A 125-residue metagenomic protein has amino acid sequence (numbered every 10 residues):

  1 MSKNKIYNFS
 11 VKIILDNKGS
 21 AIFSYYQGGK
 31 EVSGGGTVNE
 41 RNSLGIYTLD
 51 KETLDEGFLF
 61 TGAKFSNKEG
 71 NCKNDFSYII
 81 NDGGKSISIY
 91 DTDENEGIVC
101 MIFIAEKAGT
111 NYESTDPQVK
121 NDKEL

Functional and structural regions predicted by a protein language model:
S2-E40: N-terminal edge beta-strand
F9-I13, F23, F60, I87-I89 (+2 more regions): Hydrophobic beta-strand residues in large extracellular and virion-surface proteins
S10, L44-T48, C100-I102: Beta-strand secondary-structure signal
F23-Y26, D50-E52, K68, N74 (+1 more regions): Mature secreted bioactive peptide module from preproproteins
G34-T37, D75-S77, Y90: Beta-strand-rich interaction surfaces with strong enrichment in secreted/lumenal proteins
G34-T61: Short, well-structured hydrophobic secondary-structure segments
D55-K73: Change to "...patches in solvent-exposed regions of secreted, membrane-anchored, or virion-exposed structural
Y78-L125: Extracellular/periplasmic metallocenter environments
